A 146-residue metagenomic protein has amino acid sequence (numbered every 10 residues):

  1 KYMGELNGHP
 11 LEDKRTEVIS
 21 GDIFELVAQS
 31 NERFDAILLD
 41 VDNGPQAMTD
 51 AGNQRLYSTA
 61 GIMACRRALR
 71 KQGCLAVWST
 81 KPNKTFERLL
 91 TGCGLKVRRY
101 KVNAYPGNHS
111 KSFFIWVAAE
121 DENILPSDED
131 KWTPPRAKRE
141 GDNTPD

Functional and structural regions predicted by a protein language model:
K1-L69, V77-W78, C93, V102 (+1 more regions): The AdoMet/dcAdoMet-binding core of the Class I SAM-like
Q29, F34, T91, R98-D146: SAM/dcSAM-binding transferase cores
T49, V77, E87-L89, H109 (+1 more regions): Short linear functional motifs in flexible/disordered or boundary regions
G73: Glycine-centered, small-residue-biased loops immediately flanking beta-strands in adenine/cofactor-binding cores
T80-K81, Y105: Short, surface-exposed acidic/glycine-rich loop or hinge patches that mediate macromolecular interfaces
K81-C93: Short alpha-helix
